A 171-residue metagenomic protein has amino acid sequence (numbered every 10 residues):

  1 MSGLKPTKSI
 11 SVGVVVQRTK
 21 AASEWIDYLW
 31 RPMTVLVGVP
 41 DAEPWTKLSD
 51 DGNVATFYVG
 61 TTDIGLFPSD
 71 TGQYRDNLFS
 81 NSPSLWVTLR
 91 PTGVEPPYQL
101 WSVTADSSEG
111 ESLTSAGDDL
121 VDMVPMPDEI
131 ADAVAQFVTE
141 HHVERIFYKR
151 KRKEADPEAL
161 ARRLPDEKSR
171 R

Functional and structural regions predicted by a protein language model:
M1-D128, V143-R171: Terminal targeting/leader modules
D128-H142: Amphipathic alpha-helical interface segments used for dimerization/assembly
